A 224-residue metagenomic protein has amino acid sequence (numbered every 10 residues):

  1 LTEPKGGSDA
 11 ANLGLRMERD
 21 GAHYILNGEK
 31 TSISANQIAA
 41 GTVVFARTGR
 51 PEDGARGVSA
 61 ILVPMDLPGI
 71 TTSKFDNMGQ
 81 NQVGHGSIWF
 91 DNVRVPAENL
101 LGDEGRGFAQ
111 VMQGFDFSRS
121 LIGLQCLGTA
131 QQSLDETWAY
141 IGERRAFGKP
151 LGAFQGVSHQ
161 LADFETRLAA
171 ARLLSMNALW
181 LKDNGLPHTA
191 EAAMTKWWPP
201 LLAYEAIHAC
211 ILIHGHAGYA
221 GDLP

Functional and structural regions predicted by a protein language model:
L1-E18: A gly/ser-rich beta-alpha-beta helix-loop segment of oxidoreductase catalytic cores
G6-G7, T31-Q37, G79-N81, F117-L121: Glycine-rich phosphate/pyrophosphate-binding beta-alpha loops
A10-N12, I38-A40, R56, V83-H85: Short, solvent-exposed loop/turn segments at the edges of secondary structure
N12-G14, D66-P96: Flexible, small-/acidic-enriched active-site or ligand-binding loops
E18, V44-T48, L62-P64, W89-D91 (+1 more regions): Short beta-strand-to-turn element immediately C-terminal to the catalytic PLP-Schiff-base lysine in fold type I
E18-I25, Q80-Q82: Short, ordered beta-strand-loop transition motifs
D20-Y24, S87-N92, A97, D103-R106 (+1 more regions): Alpha-helical interface subdomain recognition
H23, N27-S73: A short core secondary-structure module
